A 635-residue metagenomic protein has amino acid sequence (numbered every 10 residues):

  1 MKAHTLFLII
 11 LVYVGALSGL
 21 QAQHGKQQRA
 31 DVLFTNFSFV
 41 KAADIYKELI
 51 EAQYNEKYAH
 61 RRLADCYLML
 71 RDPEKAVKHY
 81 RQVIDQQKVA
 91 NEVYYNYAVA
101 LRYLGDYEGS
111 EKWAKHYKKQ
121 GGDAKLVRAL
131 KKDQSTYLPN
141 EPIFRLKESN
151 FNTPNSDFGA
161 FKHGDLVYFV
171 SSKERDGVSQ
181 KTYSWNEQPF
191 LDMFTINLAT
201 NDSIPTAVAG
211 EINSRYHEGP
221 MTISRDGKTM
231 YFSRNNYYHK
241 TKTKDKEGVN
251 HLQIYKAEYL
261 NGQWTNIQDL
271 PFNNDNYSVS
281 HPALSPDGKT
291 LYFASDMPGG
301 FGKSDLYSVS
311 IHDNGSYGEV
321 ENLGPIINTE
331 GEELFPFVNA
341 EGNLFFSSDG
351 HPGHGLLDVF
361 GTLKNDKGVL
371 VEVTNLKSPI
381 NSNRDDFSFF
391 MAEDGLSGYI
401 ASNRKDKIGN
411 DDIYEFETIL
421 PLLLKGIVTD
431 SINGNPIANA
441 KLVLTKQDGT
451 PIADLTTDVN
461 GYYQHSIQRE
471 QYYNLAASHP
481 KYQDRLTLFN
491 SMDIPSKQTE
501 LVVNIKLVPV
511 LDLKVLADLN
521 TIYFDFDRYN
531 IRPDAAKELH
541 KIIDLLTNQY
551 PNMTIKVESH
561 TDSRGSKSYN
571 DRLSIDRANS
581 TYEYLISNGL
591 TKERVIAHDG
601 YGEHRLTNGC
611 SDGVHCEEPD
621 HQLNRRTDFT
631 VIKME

Functional and structural regions predicted by a protein language model:
A3-I9, G19-E635: N-terminal targeting segments with Sec-dependent signals, encompassing both cleavable signal peptides and non-cleavable
